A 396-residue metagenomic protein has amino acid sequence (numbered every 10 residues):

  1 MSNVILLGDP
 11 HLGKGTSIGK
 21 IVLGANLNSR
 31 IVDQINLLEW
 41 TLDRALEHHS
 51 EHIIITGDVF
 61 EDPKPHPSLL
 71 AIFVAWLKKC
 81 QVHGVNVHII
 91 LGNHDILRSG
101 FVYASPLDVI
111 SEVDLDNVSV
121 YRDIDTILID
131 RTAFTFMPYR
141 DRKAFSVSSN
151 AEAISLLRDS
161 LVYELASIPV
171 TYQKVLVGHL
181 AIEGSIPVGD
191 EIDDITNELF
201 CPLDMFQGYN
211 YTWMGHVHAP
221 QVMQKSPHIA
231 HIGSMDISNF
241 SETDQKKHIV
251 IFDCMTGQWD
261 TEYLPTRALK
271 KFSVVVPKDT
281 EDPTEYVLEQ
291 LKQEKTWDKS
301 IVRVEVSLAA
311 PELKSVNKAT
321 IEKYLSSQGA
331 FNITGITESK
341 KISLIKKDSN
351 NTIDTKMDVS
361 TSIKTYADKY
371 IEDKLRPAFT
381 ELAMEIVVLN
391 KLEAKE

Functional and structural regions predicted by a protein language model:
M1-I72, Y172, A378-F379, E385-E396: N-terminal active-site segment of His-dependent metallophosphoesterases
S2, H49-E51, V85, Y172-Q173 (+1 more regions): Short coil/turn segments at beta-strand junctions that form active-site/ligand-binding loops
V4, D9, L38, I53 (+9 more regions): Divalent metal-coordination and catalytic microenvironments
W40-H48, W76-K79, Y163-S167, E289-Q293: A generic secondary-structure signal
H48, C254-E396: Accessory, non-catalytic peripheral segments of nucleic-acid enzymes
H52, P63-V74, K78, V82-A230 (+1 more regions): His/Asp/Glu-rich metal-coordinating catalytic cores of metallo-dependent phosphodiesterases/hydrolases acting on
I53, T132-F134, Q173-L176, D298-V306 (+1 more regions): Hydrophobic beta-strand segments of well-ordered beta-sheets in folded domains
Y211, G215-T280: A conserved active-site cap/scaffold subdomain adjacent to cofactor or substrate pockets
